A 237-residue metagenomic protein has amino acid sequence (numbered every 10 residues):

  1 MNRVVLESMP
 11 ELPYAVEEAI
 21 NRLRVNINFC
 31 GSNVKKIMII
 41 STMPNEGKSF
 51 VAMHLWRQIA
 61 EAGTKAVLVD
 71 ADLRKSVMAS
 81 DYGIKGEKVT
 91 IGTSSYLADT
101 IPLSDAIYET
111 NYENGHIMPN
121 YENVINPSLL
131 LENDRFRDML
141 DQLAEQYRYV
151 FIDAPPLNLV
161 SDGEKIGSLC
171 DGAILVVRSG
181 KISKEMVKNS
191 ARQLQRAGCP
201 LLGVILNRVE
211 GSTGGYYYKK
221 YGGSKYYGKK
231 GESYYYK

Functional and structural regions predicted by a protein language model:
M1-N26, N33, E185-K237: C-terminal lobe/tail of nucleotide-utilizing enzymes
N2-E17, N21, V25-S32, S41-E46 (+1 more regions): P-loop/Walker-type NTP enzyme "switch/lid" segment
K36: Walker A (P-loop) ATP-phosphate-binding motif of ABC ATPase nucleotide-binding domains
V51, L55: Hydrophobic positions on the alpha1 helix immediately C-terminal to the Walker A/P-loop
I59: Aromatic pocket-lining residues of Rossmann-like dinucleotide-binding sites
Q142-E145, L157-G180: Inter-motif core of Ras-like GTPase G domains
F151-I152, L206: Hydrophobic residues in beta-strands of the RecA-like P-loop NTPase core, especially within AAA+ ATPase
